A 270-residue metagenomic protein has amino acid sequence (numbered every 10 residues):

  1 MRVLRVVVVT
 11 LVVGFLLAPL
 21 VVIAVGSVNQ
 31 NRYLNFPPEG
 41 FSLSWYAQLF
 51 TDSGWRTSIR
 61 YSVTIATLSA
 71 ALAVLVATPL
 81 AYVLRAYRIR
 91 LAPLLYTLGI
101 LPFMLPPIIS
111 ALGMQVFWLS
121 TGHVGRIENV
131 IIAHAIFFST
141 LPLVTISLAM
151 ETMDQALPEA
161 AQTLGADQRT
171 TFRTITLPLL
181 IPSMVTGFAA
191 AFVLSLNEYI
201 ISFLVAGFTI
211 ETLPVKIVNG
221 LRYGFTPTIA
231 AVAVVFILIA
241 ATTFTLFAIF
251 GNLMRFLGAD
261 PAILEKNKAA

Functional and structural regions predicted by a protein language model:
M1-S53, T57-R60, T64, L246 (+1 more regions): N-terminal, non-cleaved signal-anchor transmembrane helix
M1-V3, T67-G99, V116, F244-L253: Transmembrane-helix boundary motif in ABC transporter permease subunits
M1-V8, S147-P158, Q162, Q168-L177 (+1 more regions): C-terminal transmembrane helix and the adjacent membrane-cytosol boundary/short C-terminal tail of inner/organellar
V8, V13-L20, I136, L143-M150 (+2 more regions): Transmembrane alpha-helices
N31-L34, Y46-G54, S195-L246, F250-L253 (+1 more regions): Interhelical loop and adjacent transmembrane-helix boundary motif in polytopic membrane transport permeases
L34, P38, L43, L91-A92 (+3 more regions): Membrane-interfacial helix termini and adjacent extracytoplasmic/periplasmic loops of multi-pass transporters
R56, R60, T64-V76, L80 (+7 more regions): Hydrophobic alpha-helical transmembrane segments of multipass integral membrane proteins, especially permease/channel
T57-Y61, V116-L141, T145, I181-S183 (+2 more regions): Loop-to-helix entry region at the N-terminal start of transmembrane alpha-helices in multi-pass membrane transporters
